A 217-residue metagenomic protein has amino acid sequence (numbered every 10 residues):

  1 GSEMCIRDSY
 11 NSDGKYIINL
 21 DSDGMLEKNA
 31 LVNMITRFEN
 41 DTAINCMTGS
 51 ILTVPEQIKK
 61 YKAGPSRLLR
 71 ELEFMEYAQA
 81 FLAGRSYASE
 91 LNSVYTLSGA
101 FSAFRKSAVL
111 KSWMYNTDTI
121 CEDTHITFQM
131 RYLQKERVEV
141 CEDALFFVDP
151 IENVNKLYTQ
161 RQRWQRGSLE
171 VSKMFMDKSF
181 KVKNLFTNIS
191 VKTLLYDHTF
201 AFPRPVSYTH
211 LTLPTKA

Functional and structural regions predicted by a protein language model:
G1-S9, T209-T215: Conserved small/polar residues in nucleotide/adenosyl-binding loops
R7, N33-T119, Q162-Q165, L169 (+1 more regions): Long helical/loop segments within the catalytic core of UDP-sugar-dependent glycosyltransferases, especially the large
I17: Short aromatic/hydrophobic "clamp" motif used to bind/position activated sugar donors
D21-M25: The conserved acidic donor/metal-binding loop of glycosyltransferases
N29-L31: Acidic donor-diphosphate engagement hotspot in glycosyltransferases and nucleotidyltransferases that stabilizes
L91-N92, E152-L211: Basic/Trp-rich segment in TM-proximal cytosolic loops or flexible interdomain/linker regions
I120-I126: Acidic donor-binding loop at a coil-to-helix junction in glycosyltransferase catalytic cores that engages
Q129-F146: Catalytic donor-sugar/metal-binding loop of nucleotide-sugar-dependent glycosyltransferases
